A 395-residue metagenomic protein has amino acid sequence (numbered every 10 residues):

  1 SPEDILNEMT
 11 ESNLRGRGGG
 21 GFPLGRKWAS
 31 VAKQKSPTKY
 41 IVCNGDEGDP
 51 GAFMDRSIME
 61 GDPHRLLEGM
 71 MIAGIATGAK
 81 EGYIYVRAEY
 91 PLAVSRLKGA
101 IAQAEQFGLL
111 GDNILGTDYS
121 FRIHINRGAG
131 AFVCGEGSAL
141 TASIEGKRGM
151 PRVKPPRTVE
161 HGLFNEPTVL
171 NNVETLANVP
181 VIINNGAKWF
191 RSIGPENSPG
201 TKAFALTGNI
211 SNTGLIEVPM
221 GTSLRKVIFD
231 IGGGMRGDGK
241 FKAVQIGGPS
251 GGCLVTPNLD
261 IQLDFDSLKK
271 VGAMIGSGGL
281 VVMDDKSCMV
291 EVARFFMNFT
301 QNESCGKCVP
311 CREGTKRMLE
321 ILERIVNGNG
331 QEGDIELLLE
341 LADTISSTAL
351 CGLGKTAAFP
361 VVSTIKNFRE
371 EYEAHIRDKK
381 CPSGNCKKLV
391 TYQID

Functional and structural regions predicted by a protein language model:
S1-E8, P37-K39, G45, M54-M59 (+5 more regions): Ferredoxin-type iron-sulfur electron-transfer modules in oxidoreductases and energy-metabolism complexes
T10-V31, A73, G128-R148, Q301-E313 (+1 more regions): Conserved phosphate/anionic-ligand binding catalytic regions in large, soluble enzymes, centered on
G20-W28, A52-D55, V94-G99, C134-G146 (+8 more regions): Short acidic, glycine/serine/threonine-rich loops at helix termini
K27, G233-G248: Short loop-to-beta-strand transition segments
A29-M54, I58-M71, F241-Q245, M283-K286: Function-dense linear segments that define catalytic or interfacial modules in macromolecule-processing proteins
L67, M71-A88, R236-K242, T315-M318: Glycine-rich phosphate/pyrophosphate-binding loops and their adjacent beta-strand/loop elements at enzyme active sites
G69-A73, G221-R236: Short amphipathic, charge-patterned alpha-helical segments
V94-M220, G232: Hydrophobic alpha-helical positions that pack around
